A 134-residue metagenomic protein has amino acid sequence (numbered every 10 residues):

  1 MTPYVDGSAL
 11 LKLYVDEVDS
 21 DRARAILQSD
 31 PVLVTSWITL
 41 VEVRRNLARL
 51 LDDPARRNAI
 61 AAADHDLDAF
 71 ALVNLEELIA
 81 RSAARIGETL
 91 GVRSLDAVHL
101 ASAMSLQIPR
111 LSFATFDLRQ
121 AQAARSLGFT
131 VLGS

Functional and structural regions predicted by a protein language model:
M1-T35, L50-A59, F129: Short, well-structured N-terminal submotif of metal-dependent ribonuclease cores
V5-D6, T35, V92-R93, T115-D117 (+1 more regions): Histidine- and aromatic-rich ligand-binding microenvironments
L10-L11, L40, Q120-A121: A generic structural signal for short hydrophobic patches within well-formed alpha-helices
V18, R49, D66-L67, A121-A123: Noncatalytic, solvent-exposed loop/strand surfaces of beta-propeller-type extracellular/periplasmic domains
S20, L40, R57-I60, A80 (+1 more regions): A general structural signal for well-ordered alpha-helical segments in protein cores
V41-V73: Active-site-proximal, substrate-binding regions of enzyme catalytic domains and RNA-binding/basic surfaces
F70-Q122, F129: Active-site neighborhoods of divalent-metal-dependent phosphate/nucleic-acid chemistry enzymes
